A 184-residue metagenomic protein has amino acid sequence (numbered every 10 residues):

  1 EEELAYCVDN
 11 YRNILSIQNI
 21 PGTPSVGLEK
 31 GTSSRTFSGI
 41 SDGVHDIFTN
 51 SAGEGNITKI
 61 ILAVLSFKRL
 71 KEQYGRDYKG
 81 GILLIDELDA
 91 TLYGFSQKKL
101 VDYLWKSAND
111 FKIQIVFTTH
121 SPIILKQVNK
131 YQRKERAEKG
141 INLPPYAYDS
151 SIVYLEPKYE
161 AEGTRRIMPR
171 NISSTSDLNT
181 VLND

Functional and structural regions predicted by a protein language model:
E1-G31, T36-F48: Coupling/switch segment of ABC-type P-loop NTPase heads
S34-S66, I85-L92: Conserved ABC ATPase signature
L70-I82, L92, S96: Short basic/glycine-enriched coil/helix segment immediately N-terminal to the Walker B
K79-I82, D110-V116: Loop/turn-to-beta-strand initiation segments
L100-V101: Conserved hydrophobic alpha-helix in the ABC-type ATPase nucleotide-binding domain
L104: P-loop NTPase catalytic core of nucleic-acid-dependent motor ATPases
T118-H120: H-loop/switch region of ABC-family ATPase nucleotide-binding domains
K126-D184: RecA-like P-loop NTPase motor core
